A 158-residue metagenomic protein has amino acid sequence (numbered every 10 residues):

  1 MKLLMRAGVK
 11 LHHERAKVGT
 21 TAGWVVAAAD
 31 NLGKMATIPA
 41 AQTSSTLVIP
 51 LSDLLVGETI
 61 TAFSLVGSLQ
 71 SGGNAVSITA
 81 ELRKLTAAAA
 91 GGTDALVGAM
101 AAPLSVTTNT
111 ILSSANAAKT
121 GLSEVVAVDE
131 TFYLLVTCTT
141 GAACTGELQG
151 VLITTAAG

Functional and structural regions predicted by a protein language model:
M1-A16, G158: Short, intrinsically disordered N-terminal pre-domain segments
R6-G8, C138-G158: C-terminal interaction-tip segments
N31-T46: Extracellular beta-rich ligand/substrate-recognition surface
L54-A62: Extended extracellular/luminal ectodomain segments enriched in beta-structured repeat modules
G57, G67-I78, A88, T140-C144: Extended, low-complexity, turn-rich repeat/linker tracts enriched in Gly/Pro/Ser/Thr and Asp/Glu that occur
A80-K84: Conserved aromatic beta-strand anchor motif in extracellular beta-sandwich/beta-rich domains
T93-L122: Extracellular carbohydrate recognition and processing domains and analogous Trp-centered ligand-binding platforms
G121-G141: Noncatalytic modules at the cell exterior or secretory-pathway interfaces, chiefly beta-strand-rich lectin/adhesion
